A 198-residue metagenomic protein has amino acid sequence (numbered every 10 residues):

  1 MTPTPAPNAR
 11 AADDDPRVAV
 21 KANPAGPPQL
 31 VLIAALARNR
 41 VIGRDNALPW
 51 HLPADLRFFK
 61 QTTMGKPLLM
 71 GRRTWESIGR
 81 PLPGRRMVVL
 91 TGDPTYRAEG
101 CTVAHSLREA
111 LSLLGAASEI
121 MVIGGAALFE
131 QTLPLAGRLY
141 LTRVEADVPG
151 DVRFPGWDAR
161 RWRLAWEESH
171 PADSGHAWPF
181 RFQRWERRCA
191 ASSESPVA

Functional and structural regions predicted by a protein language model:
M1-P3, R73: Intrinsically disordered/low-complexity terminal segments and short unstructured peptides
P3-P27, A190-V197: Intrinsically disordered, low-complexity terminal tails and inter-domain linkers enriched for S/T/G/P/D/E
P27, I33-P67, R72-A191, P196-A198: Flexible, gly/pro- and Lys/Arg-enriched active-site loops
